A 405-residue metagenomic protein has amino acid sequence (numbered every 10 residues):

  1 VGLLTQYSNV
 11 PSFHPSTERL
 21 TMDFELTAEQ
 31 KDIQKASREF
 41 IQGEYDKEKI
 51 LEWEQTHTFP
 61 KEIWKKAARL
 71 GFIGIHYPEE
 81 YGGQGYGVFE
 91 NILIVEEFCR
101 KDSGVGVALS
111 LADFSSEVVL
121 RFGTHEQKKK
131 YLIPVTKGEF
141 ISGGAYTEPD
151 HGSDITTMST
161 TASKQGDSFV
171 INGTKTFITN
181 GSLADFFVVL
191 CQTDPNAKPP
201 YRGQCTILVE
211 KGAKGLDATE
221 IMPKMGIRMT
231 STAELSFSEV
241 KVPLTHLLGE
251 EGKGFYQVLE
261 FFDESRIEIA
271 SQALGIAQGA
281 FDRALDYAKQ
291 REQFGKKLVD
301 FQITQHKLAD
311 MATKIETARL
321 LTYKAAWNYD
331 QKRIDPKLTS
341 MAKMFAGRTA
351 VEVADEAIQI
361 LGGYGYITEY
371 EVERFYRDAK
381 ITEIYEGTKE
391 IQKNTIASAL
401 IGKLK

Functional and structural regions predicted by a protein language model:
S8-P11, S16: Intrinsically disordered, low-complexity proline-rich regions
M22-K101, V105-G106, S110, F122-Q127 (+6 more regions): Alpha-helical interface subdomain recognition
G71, V95-C99, L190-Q192, V209-K214 (+1 more regions): Short Ser/Thr-interspersed hydrophobic loop/turn segments at strand-loop and sheet-helix junctions that line or gate
Y86-G87, D154-T156, N180-D185, P199-G203 (+2 more regions): Short glycine/proline-enriched turns and hinge-like loops at secondary-structure junctions
L109, V135, D150-S153, F177-N180 (+2 more regions): Short Gly/Pro-enriched turn/cap motifs at secondary-structure boundaries
G138-Y146, L190: A short, Trp-centered hydrophobic/proline-enriched beta-strand micro-motif
T157, G212-P243: Flexible, small-/acidic-enriched active-site or ligand-binding loops
S168, N172-A218: A short core secondary-structure module
